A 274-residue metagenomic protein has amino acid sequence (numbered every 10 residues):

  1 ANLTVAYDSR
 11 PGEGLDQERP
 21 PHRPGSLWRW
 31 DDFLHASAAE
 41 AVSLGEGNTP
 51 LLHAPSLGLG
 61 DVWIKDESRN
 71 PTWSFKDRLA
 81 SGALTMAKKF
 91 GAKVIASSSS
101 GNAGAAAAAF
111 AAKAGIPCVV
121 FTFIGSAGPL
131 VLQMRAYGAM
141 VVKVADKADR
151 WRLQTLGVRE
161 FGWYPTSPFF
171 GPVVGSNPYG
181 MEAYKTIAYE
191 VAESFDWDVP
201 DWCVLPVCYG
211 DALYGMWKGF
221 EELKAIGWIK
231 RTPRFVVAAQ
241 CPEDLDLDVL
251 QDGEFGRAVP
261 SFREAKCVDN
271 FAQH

Functional and structural regions predicted by a protein language model:
A1-H274: PLP-dependent amino-acid enzyme catalytic core
